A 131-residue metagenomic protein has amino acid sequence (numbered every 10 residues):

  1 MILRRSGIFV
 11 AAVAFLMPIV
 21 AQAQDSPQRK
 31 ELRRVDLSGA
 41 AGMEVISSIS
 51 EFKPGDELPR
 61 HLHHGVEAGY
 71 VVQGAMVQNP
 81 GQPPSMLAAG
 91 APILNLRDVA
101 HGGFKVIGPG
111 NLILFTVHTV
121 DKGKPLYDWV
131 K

Functional and structural regions predicted by a protein language model:
I2-I46, I93-L96, L126-K131: A short, N-terminal "cap"/entry segment at the start of jelly-roll beta-barrel domains of the cupin/DSBH fold
R33-G65, I107: N-terminal targeting signals for Sec/Tat export/insertion, comprising classic cleavable signal peptides
V35, P54, V77, P92 (+2 more regions): Extracytoplasmic low-complexity repetitive segments enriched in small/polar residues
L37, F52-K53, G81-V99: Short acidic-glycine-tyrosine-enriched beta hairpin
R60, G69-Y70, L94-N95, I113-T116: Structural recognition of the beta-strand scaffold that forms the well-ordered cores of secreted hydrolase catalytic
R60, Q78-N79, N95, H101-G108: Short beta-strand His + acidic residue motifs that chelate non-heme Fe in jelly-roll/DSBH and cupin folds
H64-Q82, A91: Glycine- and acidic-residue-biased ligand/ion/polar-headgroup-sensing regions
V99-K124: Ligand-binding loop in jelly-roll beta-barrel domains
